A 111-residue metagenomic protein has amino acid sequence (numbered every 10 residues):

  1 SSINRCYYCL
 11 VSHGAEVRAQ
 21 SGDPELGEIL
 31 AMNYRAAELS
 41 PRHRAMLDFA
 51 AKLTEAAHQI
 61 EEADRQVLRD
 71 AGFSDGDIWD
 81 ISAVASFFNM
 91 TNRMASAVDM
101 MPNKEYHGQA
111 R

Functional and structural regions predicted by a protein language model:
S1-R111: Hydrophobic alpha-helical segments
